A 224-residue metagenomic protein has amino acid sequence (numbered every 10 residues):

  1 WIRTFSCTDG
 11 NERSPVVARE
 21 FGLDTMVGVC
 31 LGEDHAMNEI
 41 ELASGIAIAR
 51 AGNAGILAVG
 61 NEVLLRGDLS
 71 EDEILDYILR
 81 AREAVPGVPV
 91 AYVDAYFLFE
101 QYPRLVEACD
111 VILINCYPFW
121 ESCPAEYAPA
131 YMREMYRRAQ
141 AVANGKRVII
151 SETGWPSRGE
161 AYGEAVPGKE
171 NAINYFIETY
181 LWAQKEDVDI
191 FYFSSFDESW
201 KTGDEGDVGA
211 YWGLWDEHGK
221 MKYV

Functional and structural regions predicted by a protein language model:
W1-G10: Catalytic domains of carbohydrate-active enzymes, especially glycoside hydrolases
I2, L57, I112, I150-E152 (+1 more regions): Conserved, mostly hydrophobic/aromatic
D9-R13, M37-A47, D94-E107, R133-R137 (+1 more regions): Alpha-helical scaffolding within the catalytic cores of extracellular/periplasmic polymer-degrading hydrolases
E12-A91: Substrate-binding cleft of extracellular glycoside hydrolase catalytic domains
V29, A81-E100, K146-T153, V188-W200: Aromatic-lined carbohydrate-recognition surfaces of secreted/lumenal glycan-active proteins
G55, N61, D94-M132, W155-P156: Aromatic- and acid-rich polysaccharide-binding/catalytic face of secreted or lumenal carbohydrate-active enzymes
Y117-W120, N144-A172, S195-G203: Active-site clefts of carbohydrate-active enzymes
A161-G168, W182-V224: Aromatic-rich peripheral "rim/lid" segments of glycoside hydrolase catalytic domains that contact and position glycan
